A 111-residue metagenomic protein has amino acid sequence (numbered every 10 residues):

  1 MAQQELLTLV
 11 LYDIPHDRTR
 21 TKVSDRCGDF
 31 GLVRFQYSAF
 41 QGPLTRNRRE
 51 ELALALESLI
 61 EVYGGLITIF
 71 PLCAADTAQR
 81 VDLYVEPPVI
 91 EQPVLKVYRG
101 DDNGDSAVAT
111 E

Functional and structural regions predicted by a protein language model:
A2-T8, P15-E111: Basic nucleic-acid-binding interfaces
